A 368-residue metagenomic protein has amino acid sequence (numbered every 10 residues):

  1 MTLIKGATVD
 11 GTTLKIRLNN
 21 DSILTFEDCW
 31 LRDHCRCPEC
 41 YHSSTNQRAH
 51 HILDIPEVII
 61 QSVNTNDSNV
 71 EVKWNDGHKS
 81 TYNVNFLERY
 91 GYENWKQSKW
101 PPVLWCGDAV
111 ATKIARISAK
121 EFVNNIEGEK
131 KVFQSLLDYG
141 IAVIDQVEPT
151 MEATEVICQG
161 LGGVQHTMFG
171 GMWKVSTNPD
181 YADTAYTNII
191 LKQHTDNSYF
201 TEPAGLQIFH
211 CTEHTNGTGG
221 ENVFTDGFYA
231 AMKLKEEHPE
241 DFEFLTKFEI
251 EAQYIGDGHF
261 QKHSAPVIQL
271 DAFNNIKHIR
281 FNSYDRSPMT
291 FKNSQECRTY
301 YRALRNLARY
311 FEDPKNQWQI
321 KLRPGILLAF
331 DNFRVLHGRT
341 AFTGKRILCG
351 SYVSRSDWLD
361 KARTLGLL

Functional and structural regions predicted by a protein language model:
M1-N125: Motif-centric detector for short Cys/His coordination patterns
E93, W100-I141, Q146-L368: Active-site environment of non-heme Fe oxygenases that use a 2-His-1-carboxylate facial triad
